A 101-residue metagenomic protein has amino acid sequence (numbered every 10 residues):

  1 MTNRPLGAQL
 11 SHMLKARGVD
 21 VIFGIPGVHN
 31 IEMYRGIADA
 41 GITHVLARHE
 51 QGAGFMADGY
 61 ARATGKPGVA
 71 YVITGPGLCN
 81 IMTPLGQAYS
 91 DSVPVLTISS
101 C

Functional and structural regions predicted by a protein language model:
M1-C101: N-terminal alpha/beta PP-like core and its mobile active-site loop of ThDP/TPP-dependent enzymes
